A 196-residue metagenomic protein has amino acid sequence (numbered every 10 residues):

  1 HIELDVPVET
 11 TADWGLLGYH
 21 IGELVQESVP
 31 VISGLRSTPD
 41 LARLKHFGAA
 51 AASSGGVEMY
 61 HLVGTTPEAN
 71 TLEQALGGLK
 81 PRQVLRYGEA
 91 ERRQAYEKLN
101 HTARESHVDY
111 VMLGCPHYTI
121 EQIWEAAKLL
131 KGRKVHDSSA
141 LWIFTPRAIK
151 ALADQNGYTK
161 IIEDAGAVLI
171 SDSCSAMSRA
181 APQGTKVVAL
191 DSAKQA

Functional and structural regions predicted by a protein language model:
H1-W142: Intrinsically disordered, low-complexity segments enriched in small residues
R36, G64-T66, H117, R147 (+2 more regions): A broadly conserved detector of short glycine/acidic/proline-rich loop/turn motifs that flank catalytic sites and bind
G77-L79, L130, Y158-K160, G184-V187: General N-terminal targeting signals
P116-T119, K134-P182: Extended C-terminal subregions enriched in glycine
S175-A176, A181-A196: Peripheral docking tails and interdomain loops at the edges of cofactor- or intermediate-handling domains
